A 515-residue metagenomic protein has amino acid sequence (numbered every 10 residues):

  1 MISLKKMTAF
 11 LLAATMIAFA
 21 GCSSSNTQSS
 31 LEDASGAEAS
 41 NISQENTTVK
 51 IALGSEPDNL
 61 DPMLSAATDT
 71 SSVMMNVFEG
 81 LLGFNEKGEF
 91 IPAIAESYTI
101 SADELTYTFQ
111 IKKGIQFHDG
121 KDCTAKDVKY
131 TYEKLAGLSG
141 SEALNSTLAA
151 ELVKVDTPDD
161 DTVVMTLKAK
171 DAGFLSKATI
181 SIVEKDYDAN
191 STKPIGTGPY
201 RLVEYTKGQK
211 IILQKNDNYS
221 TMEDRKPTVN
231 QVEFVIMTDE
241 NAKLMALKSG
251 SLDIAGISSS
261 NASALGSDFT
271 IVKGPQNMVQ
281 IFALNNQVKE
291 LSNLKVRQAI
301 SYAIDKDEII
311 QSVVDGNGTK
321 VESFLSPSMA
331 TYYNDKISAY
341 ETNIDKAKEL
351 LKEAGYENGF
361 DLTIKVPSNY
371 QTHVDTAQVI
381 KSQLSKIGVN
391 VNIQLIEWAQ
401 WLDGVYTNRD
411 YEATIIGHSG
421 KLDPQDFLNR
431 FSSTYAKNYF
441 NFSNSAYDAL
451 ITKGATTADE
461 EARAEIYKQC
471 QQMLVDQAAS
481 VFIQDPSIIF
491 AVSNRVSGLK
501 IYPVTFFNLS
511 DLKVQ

Functional and structural regions predicted by a protein language model:
A52-I100: N-terminal lobe/hinge region of extracytoplasmic solute-binding protein
E86-E89, S176-P227, Q231-E233, D239: Gly/Pro-rich hinge or "lid" segments in bacterial periplasmic/extracellular proteins
T99, D103, L144-D186, E204-T206: Surface-exposed binding/hinge segments that line and control ligand-binding clefts or catalytic entry sites
Y219-S263: Ligand-site clamp/hinge motif
A264, Q287, L291-M329, L474-F482: Periplasmic-binding protein-like
T319-E353, Q371-H373: Structural transition elements
K352-G420, T434, I488: Ligand/substrate-recognition segments at binding pockets and active sites
N392-W401, N429-S493, Q515: Extracytoplasmic/peripheral linker and loop segments enriched in polar/acidic and small residues with frequent Thr/Pro
